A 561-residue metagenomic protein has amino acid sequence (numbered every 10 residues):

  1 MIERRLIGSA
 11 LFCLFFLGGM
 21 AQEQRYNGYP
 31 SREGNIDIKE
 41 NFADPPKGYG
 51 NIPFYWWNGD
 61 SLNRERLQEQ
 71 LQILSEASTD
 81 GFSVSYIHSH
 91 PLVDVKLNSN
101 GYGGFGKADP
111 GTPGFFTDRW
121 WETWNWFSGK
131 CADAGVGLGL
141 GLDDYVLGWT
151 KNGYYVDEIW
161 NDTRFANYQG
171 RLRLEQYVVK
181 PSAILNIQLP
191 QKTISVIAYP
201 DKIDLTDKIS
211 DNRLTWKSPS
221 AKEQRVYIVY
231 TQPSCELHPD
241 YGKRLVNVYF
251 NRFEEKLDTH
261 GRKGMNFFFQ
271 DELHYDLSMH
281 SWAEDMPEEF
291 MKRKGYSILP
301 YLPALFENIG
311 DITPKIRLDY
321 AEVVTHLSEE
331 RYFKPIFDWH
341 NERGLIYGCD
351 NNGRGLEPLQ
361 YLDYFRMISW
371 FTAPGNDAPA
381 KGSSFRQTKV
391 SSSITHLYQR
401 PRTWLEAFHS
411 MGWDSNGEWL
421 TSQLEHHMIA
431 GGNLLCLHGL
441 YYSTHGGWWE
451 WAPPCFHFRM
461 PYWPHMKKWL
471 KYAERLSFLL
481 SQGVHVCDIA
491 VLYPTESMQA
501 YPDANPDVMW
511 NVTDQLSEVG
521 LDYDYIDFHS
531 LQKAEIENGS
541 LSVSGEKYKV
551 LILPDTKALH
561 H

Functional and structural regions predicted by a protein language model:
M1-Y26: Bacterial Sec-dependent N-terminal signal peptides
E23-K47: N-terminal pre-domain segments of enzymes
R32, Y49-I52, N63, L67-Q68 (+5 more regions): Carbohydrate-binding surfaces of carbohydrate-active enzymes
I38-P113: N-terminal-proximal low-complexity accessory segments that begin disordered and transition into the first
A77-D80, A221, R225, V229-Y230 (+2 more regions): N-terminal accessory/precursor segments of enzymes
Q176-K208: Extended, Lys/Arg-enriched charged tracts that mediate electrostatic binding to polyanionic substrates
V196-K256: Extended acidic/polar, glycine-enriched regions that form or flank non-catalytic beta-rich accessory modules
